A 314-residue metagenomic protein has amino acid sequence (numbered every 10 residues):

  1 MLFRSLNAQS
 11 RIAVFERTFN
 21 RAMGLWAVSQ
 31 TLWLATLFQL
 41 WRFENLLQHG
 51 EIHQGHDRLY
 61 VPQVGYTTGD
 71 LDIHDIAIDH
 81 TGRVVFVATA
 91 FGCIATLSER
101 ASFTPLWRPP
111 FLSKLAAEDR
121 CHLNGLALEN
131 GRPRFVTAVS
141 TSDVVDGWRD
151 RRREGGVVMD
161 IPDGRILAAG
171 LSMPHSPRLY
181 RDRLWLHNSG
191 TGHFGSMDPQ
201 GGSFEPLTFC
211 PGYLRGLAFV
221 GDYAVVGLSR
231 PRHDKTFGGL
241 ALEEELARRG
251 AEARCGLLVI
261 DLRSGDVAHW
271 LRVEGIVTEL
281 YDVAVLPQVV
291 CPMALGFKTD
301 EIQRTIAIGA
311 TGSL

Functional and structural regions predicted by a protein language model:
S10-A77: Blade-loop segments of beta-propeller domains
S10-R17, Y60-T67, T104-A116, D163-A169 (+2 more regions): A short beta-strand motif characteristic of beta-propeller blades
T18-Q30, Y66-R83, L112-R134, G155 (+4 more regions): Beta-rich, blade/repeat-based domains predominating in secreted/periplasmic proteins but also intracellular
W33-F38, I78-D79, F86-F91, L128-E129 (+8 more regions): Conserved beta-strand positions in repeat-built beta-propeller and related beta-rich domains
W41-G50, V136-R153, G227-E252, I302-A307: Short, conserved, GDST-rich strand-edge loop motifs in beta-rich repeat architectures
L171-L262: Loop/turn-rich, solvent-exposed surfaces of beta-rich toroidal or solenoidal domains
A253-L258, L262-L314: Blade-level signature of beta-propeller repeat domains, shared across WD40, Kelch, NHL, RCC1 and BNR/Asp-box propellers
